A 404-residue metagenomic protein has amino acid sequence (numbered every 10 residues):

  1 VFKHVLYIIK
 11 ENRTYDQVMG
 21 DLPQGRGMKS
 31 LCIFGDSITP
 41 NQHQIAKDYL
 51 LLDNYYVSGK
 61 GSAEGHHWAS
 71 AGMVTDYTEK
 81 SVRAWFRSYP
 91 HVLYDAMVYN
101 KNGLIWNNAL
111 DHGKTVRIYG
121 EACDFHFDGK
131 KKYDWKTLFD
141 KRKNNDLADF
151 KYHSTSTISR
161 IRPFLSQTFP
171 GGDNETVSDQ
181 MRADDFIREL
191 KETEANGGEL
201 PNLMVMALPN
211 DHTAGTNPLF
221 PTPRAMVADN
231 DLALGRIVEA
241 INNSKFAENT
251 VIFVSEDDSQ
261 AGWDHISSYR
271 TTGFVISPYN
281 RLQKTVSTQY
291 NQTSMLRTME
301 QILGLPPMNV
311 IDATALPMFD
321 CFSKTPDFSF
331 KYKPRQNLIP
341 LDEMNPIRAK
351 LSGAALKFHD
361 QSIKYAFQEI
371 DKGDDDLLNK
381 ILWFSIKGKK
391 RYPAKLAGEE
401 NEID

Functional and structural regions predicted by a protein language model:
V1-D404: N-terminal pro-sequences and low-complexity stem/linker regions of secreted or lumenal proteins
